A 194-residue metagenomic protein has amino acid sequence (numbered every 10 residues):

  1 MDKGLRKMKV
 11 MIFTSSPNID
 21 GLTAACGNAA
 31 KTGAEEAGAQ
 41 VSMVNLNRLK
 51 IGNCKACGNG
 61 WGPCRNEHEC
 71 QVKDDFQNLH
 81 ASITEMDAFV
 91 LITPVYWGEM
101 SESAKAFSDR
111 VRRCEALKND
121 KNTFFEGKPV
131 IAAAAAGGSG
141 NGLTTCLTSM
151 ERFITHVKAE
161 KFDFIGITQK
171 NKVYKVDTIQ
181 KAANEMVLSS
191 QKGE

Functional and structural regions predicted by a protein language model:
M1-D120, F162-E194: N-terminal beta1-alpha1-beta2 submodule of the flavodoxin-like/Rossmannoid cofactor-binding fold
E102-S103, N119-D163: Short, glycine-/small-residue-rich phosphate/pyrophosphate-handling segment
